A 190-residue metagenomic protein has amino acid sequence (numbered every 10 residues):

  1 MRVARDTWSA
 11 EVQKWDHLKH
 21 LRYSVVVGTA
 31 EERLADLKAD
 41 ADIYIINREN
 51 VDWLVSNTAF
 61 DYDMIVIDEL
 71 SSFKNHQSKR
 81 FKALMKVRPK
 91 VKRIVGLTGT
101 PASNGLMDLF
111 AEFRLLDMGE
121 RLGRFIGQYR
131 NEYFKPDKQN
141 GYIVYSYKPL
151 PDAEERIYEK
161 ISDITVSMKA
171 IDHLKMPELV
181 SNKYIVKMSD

Functional and structural regions predicted by a protein language model:
M1-K14, S103-D108: Conserved Walker A/P-loop ATP-binding site and its immediately adjacent core in helicase/helicase-like ATPase domains
L18-G28, R121-R124: Conserved RecA-like helicase motor-core motifs
A30-M64: Conserved helix/coil segment N-terminal to the catalytic DExD/H
I45-N50, T58-D61, K79-K92, G96 (+1 more regions): Inter-lobe coupling linker of SF2 helicases/translocases
V51-L54, S72-H76, S103-N104: Catalytic P-loop NTPase motifs of RecA-like helicase/translocase cores
D68-E69: Walker B catalytic acidic pair
V91-L106, R114: Conserved helicase ATPase motor motifs in RecA-like P-loop NTPase domains
L109-F125: A short helix-turn-beta junction within AAA+ P-loop NTPase domains corresponding to the substrate/partner-engaging
